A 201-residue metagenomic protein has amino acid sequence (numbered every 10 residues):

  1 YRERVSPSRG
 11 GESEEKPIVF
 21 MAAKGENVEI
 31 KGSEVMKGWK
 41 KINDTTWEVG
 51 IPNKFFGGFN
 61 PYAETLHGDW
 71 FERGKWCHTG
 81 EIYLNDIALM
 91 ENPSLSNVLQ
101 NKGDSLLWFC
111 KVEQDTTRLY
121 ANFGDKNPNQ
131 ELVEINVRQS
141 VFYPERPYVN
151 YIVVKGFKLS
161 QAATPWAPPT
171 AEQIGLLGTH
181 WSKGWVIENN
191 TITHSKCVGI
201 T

Functional and structural regions predicted by a protein language model:
Y1-W181, W185-V186, T193, G199: Extracellular polysaccharide-degrading/modifying enzymes targeting complex plant/algal/animal polysaccharides
